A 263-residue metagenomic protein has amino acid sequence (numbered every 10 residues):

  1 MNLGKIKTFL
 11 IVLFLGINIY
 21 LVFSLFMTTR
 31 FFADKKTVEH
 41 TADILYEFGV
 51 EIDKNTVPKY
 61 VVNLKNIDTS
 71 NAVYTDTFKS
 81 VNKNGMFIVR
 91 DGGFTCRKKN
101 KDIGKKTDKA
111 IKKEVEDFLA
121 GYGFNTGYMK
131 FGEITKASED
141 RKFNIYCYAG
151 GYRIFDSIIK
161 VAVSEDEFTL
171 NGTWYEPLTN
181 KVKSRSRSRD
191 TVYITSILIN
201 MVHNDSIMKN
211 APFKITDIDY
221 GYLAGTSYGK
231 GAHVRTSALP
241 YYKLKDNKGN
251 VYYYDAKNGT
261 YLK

Functional and structural regions predicted by a protein language model:
M1-R153: Preferential activation on post-signal-peptide N-terminal prodomains/segments of secreted or lumenal proteins
N63-G85, N125-W174, D219-A256: Exposed beta-strand-loop-beta-strand "reactive/processing" segments of non-cytosolic proteins
K99-T126, A149-D217: Long, charged/polar, surface-exposed segments that mediate recognition or autoinhibition
L262-K263: Short, solvent-exposed mixed-charge patches
